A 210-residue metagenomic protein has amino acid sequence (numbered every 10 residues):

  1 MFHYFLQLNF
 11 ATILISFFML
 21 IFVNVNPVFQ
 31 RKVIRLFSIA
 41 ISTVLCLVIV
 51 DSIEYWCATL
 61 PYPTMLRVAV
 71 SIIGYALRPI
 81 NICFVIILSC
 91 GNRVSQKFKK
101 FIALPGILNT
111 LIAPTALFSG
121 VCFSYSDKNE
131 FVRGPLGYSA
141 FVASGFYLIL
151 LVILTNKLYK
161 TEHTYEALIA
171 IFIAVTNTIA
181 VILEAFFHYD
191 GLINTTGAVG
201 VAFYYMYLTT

Functional and structural regions predicted by a protein language model:
F2, Y159-T210: Interfacial "cap-and-anchor" motif at the non-cytosolic start of specific transmembrane alpha-helices
F2-I13, N109, A113-I153, V181-F186 (+1 more regions): Extracellular-loop-to-transmembrane junctions of the mid-late helices
Q7-P63, R67-I87, I102-G120, A170-A185: Hydrophobic alpha-helical transmembrane segments of multi-pass membrane proteins
F18-V23, F84-L88, F141-E162: Alpha-helical transmembrane segments in multipass membrane proteins, preferentially the mid-helix core
K32, S95-F98, T164-E166: Membrane-helix interface segments
P61, K97, D190-G191: Secondary-structure boundary/capping signal
P63-I73, S126-Y138, L192-G197: Non-cytosolic membrane-interface motifs at loop->transmembrane helix junctions
L88-S95: Transmembrane alpha-helical segments of multipass membrane enzymes and assembly factors that act on membrane-embedded
